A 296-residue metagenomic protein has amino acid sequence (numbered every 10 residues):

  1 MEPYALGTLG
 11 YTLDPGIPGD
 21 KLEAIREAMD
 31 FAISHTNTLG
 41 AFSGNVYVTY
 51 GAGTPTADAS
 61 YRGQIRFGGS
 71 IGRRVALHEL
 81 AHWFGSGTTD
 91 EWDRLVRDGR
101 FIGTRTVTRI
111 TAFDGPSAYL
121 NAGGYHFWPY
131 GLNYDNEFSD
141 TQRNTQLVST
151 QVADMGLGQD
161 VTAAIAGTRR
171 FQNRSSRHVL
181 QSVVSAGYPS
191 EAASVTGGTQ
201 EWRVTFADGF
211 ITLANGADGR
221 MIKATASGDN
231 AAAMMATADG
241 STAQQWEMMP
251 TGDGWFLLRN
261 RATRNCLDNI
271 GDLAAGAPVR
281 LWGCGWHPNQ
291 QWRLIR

Functional and structural regions predicted by a protein language model:
E2-G19, R62-G63: Acidic/histidine-rich, surface-exposed loop or edge segments in extracytoplasmic proteins
Y11, V46-V48, Q64-F67, H82-S86 (+1 more regions): Structural recognition of the beta-strand scaffold that forms the well-ordered cores of secreted hydrolase catalytic
I17-V46: Zn2+-dependent metallopeptidase catalytic core
T49-G72: Active-site scaffold of zinc-dependent metalloenzymes
I71-L80: Short alpha-helical catalytic segment bearing the HExxH-like zincin motif of zinc-dependent metalloproteases
L80-R97: Catalytic Zn2+-binding segment of zinc metalloproteases
D93-I165: Metalloprotease/metallohydrolase-associated module, dominated by Zn2+-dependent proteases
T162-R296: Lectin-like carbohydrate-binding module/patch detector with strong preference for beta-trefoil
